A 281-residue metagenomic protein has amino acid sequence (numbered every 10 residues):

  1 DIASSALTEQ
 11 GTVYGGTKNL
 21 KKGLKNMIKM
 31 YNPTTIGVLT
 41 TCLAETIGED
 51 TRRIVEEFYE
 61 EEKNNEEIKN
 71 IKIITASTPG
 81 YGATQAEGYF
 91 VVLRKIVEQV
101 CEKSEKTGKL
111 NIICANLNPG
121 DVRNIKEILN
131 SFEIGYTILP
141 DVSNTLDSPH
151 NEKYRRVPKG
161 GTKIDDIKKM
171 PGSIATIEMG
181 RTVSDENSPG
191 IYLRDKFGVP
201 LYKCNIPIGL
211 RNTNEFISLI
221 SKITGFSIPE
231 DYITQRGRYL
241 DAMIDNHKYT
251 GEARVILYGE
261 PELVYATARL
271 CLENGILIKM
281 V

Functional and structural regions predicted by a protein language model:
D1-V281: An N-terminal assembly and electron-transfer interface module characteristic of large anaerobic redox and radical
